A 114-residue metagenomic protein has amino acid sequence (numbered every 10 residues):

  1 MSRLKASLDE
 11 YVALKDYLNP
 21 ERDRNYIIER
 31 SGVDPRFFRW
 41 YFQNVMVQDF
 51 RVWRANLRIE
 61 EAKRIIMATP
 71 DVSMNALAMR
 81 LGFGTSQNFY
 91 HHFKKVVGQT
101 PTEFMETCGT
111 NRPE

Functional and structural regions predicted by a protein language model:
M1-D9, A55-K63, S86: Short, leucine-enriched amphipathic alpha-helices that occur as contiguous helical runs
M1-N19, R36-F37, G109-E114: Inter-domain helical "communication" segments and dimerization helices that couple sensory or membrane-embedded modules
K5-R22, F42, M46, K63-V72 (+1 more regions): Basic, amphipathic alpha-helical hairpins
S7-D9, R24-P35: Hydrophobic alpha-helical packing segments in soluble, helical-rich domains
I27-I28, F38, L77-A78: Short alpha-helical "recognition helix" segments of helix-turn-helix
P35, R39-W53, F83-G84, F93-T102: HTH DNA-binding helix-turn interface
N44-R80, T107-E114: Terminal helix-turn-helix DNA-binding modules in bacterial transcription factors
T69-M105: Sequence-specific DNA-binding recognition helix
